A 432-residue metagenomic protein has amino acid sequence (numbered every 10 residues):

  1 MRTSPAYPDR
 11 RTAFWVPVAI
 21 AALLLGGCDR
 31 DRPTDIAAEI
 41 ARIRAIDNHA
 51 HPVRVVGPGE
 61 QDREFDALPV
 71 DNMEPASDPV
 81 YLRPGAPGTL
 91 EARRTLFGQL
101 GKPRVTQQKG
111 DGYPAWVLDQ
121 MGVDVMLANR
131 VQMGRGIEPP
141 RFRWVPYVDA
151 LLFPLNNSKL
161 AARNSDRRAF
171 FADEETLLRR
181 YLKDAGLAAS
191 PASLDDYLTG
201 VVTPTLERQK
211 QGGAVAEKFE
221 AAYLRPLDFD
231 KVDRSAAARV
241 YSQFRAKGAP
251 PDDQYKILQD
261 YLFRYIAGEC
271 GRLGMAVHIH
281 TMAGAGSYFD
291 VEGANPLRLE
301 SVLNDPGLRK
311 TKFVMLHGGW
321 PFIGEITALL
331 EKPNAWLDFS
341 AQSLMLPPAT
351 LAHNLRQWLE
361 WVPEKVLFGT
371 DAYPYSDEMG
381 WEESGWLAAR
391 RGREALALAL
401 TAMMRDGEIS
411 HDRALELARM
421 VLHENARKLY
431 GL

Functional and structural regions predicted by a protein language model:
R2-V16: Bacterial N-terminal signal peptides that target proteins for export
L25-G27: C-terminal motif of bacterial Sec signal peptides marking the signal peptidase cleavage site
R32-N48, E60-D62, D66-K109, P363-K365 (+1 more regions): Mid-to-C-terminal alpha-helical segments outside catalytic/metal-binding sites
A41, E60-P146, L151-L155, N164-A189 (+1 more regions): Alpha-helical scaffold segments that flank or form the walls of functional sites
I46-A50, V125-A128, R143-V148, E217-F219 (+4 more regions): Hydrophobic faces of well-ordered beta-strands that scaffold small-molecule active sites in alpha/beta enzyme cores
R167-L187, V232-D253, R393-T401: A solvent-exposed, charged loop/short amphipathic helix patch at secondary-structure junctions
L194-F219, P226-A335, A349-L367: Histidine/acidic residue-rich metal-binding segments in metalloenzymes
A294-R298, L303-V314, G318-L432: H/E-rich (His + Asp/Glu) clusters that bind or coordinate divalent metals
